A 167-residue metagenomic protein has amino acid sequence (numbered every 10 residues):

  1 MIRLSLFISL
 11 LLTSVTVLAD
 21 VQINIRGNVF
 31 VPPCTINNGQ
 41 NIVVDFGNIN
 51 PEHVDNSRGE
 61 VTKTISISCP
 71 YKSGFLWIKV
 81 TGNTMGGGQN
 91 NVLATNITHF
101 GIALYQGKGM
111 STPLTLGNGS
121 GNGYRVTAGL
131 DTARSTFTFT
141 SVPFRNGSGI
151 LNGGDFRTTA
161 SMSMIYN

Functional and structural regions predicted by a protein language model:
M1-L10: Sec-dependent signal peptide recognition, specifically the positively charged N-region followed immediately by
I2, L18-N167: Mature extracellular/passenger domains of Gram-negative fimbrial/pilin and adhesin proteins
S14-T16: N-terminal signal peptide c-region/cleavage motif recognized by signal peptidases
